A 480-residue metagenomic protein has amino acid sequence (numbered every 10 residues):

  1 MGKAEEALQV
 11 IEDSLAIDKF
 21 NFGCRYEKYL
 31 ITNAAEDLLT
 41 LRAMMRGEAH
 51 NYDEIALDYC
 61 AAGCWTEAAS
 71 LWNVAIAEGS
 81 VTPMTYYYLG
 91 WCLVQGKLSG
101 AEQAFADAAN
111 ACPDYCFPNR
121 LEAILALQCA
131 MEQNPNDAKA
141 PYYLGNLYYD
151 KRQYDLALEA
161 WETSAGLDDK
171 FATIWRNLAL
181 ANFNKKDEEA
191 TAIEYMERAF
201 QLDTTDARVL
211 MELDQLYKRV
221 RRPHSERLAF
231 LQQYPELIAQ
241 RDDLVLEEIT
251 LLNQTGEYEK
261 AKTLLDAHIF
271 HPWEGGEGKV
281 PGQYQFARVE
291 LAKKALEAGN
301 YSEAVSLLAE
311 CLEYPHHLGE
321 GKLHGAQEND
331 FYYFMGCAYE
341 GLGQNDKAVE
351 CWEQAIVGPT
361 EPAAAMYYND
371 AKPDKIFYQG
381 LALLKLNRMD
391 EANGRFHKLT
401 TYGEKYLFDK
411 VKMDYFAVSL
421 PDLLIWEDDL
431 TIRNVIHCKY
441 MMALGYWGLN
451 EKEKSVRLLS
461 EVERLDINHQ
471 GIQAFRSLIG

Functional and structural regions predicted by a protein language model:
A7, A68, A101, A123 (+8 more regions): Single-residue signature of alpha-solenoid repeat helices
N21, E48, T82, Y115 (+12 more regions): Residue-level recognition of tetratricopeptide repeat
G23, H50, E54, M84 (+12 more regions): Start-of-helix register in tetratricopeptide repeats
L30, L57, W91, N146 (+8 more regions): Residue-level recognition of tetratricopeptide repeat
N33, C60, V94, Y149 (+7 more regions): Position-specific recognition of the canonical hydrophobic site in helix A of tetratricopeptide repeat
L41-M44, D114-C116, Q128-Q133, Q233-L237 (+4 more regions): Flexible helix-coil transition and linker loops at the boundaries of alpha-helical arrays
